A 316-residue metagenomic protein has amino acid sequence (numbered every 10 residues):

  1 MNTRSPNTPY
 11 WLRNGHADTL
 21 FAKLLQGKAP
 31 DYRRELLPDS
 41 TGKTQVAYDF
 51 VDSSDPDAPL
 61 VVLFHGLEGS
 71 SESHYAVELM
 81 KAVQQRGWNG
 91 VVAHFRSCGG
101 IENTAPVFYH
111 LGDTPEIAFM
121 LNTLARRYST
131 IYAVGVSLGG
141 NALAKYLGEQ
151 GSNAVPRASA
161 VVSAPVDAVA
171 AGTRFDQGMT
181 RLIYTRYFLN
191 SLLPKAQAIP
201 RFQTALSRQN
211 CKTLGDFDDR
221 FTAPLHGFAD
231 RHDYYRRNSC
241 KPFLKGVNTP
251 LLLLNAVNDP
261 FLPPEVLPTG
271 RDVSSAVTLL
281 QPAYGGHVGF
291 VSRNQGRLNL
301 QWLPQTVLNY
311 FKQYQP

Functional and structural regions predicted by a protein language model:
L12-S53, N294-R297: N-terminal cap/lid segment of alpha/beta-hydrolase-fold proteins
A58-G66: Short beta-strand element of the alpha/beta-hydrolase
L67-H74, Q84, G99-E102: Short substrate-entry loop that stabilizes the transition state in hydrolases
Y75-V92: Short amphipathic alpha-helix adjacent to the substrate-entry channel of hydrolases
A82, R96-Y132: Catalytic nucleophile-loop/oxyanion-hole region of alpha/beta-hydrolase and closely related hydrolase-like folds
R127, Y132-L225: Alpha/beta-hydrolase-fold enzymes
V247, L253-N255, D259: Short beta-strand/loop motif that positions the catalytic acidic residue of the alpha/beta-hydrolase fold
A283-G289, R293-P316: Catalytic active-site module of serine/aspartate enzymes centered on a nucleophile-bearing elbow/loop
